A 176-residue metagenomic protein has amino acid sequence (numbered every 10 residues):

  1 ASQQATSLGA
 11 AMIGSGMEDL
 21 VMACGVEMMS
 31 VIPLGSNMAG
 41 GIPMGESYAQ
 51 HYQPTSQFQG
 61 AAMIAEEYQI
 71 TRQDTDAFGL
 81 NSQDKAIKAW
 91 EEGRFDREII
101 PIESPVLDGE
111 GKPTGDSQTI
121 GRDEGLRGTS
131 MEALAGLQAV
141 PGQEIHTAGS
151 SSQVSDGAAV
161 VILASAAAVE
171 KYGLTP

Functional and structural regions predicted by a protein language model:
A1-D19, H51-Q59, G128-Q153: Conserved catalytic cysteine-centered active-site region of acyl-thioester-dependent Claisen-condensing enzymes
A5, D19, E27-M28, D96 (+2 more regions): Short, flexible micro-motifs
A10, G14-E67: Flexible glycine-/small-residue-enriched beta->alpha junction loops that bind anionic phosphate/pyrophosphate groups
G14-V21, A167-P176: Phosphate-handling active-site elements
E67-Q69, D76: The feature captures the catalytic groove of carbohydrate-active enzymes
T71-R72, P176: Helix N-cap / loop-to-helix initiation motif
D74-K171: N-terminal extracellular/periplasmic Venus flytrap/periplasmic-binding protein-like
